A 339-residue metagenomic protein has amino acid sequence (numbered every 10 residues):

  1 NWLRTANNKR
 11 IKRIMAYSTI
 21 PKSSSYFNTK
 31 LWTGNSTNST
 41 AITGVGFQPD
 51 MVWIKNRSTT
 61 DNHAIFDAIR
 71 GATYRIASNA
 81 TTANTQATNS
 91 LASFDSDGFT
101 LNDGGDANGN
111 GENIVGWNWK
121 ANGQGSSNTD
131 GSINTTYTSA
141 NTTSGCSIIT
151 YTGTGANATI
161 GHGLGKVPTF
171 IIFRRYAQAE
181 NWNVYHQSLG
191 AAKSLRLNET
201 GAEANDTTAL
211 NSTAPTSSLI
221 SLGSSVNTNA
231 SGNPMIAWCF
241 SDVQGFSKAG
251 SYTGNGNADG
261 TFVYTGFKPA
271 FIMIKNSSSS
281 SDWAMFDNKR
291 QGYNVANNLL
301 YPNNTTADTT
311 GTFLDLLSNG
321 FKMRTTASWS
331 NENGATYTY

Functional and structural regions predicted by a protein language model:
W2-R4, R10-Y339: Surface-exposed molecular-recognition determinants
